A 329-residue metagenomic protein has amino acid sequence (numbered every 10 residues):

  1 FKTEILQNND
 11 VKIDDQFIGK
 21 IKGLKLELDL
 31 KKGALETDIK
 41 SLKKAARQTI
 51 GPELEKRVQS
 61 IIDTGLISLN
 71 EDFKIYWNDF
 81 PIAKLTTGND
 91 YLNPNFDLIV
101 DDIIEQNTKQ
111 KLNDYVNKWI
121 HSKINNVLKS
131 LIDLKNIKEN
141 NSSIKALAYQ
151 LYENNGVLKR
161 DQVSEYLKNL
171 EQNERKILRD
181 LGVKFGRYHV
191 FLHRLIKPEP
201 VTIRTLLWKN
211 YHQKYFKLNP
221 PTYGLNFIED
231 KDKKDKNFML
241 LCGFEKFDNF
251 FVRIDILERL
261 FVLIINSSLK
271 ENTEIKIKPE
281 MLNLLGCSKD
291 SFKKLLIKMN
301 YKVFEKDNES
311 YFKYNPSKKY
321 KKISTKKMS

Functional and structural regions predicted by a protein language model:
F1-K322: Extended, charged helical/alpha-beta scaffold domains that provide interaction surfaces
T325-S329: Short linear clamp-binding motif
